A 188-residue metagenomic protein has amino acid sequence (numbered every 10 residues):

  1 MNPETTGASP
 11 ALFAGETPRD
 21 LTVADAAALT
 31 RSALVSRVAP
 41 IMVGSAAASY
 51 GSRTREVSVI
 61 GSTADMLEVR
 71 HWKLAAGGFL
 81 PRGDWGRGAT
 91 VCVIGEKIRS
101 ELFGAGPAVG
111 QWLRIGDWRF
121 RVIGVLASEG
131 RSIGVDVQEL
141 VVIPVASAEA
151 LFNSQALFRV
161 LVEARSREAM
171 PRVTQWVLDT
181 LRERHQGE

Functional and structural regions predicted by a protein language model:
M1-S58, D65-E68, R82-G83, S100-E101 (+2 more regions): Hydrophobic, regular-secondary-structure patches
M1-S9, G61, G77, E183-E188: Proteins with a high burden of low-complexity, intrinsically disordered sequence enriched in S/T/G/P/A and R, requiring
A64-D84, G88-G187: Mid-to-C-terminal secondary-structure elements that act as membrane-proximal/extracytoplasmic interface segments
